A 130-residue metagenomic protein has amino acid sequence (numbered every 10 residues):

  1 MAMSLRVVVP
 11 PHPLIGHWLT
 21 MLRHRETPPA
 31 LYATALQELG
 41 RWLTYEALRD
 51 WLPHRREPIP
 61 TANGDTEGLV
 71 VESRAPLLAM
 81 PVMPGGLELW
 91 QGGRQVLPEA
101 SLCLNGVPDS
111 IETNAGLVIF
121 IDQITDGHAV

Functional and structural regions predicted by a protein language model:
M1-V130: PRPP-associated nucleotide enzymes
